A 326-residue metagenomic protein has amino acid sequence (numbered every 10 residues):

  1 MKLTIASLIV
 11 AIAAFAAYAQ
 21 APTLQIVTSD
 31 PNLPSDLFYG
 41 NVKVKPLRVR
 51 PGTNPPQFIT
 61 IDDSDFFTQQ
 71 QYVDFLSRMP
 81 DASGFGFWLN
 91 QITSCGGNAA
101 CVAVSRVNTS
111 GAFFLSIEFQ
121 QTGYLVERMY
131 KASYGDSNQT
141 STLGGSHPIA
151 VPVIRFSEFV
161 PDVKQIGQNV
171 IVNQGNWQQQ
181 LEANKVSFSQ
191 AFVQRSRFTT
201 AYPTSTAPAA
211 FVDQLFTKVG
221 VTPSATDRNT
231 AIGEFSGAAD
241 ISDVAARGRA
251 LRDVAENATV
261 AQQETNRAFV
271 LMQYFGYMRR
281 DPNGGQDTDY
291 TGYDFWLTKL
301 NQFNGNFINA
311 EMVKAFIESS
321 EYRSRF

Functional and structural regions predicted by a protein language model:
M1-A21: Sec-dependent, cleavable N-terminal signal peptides
Y18-F326: Composition-driven recognition of low-complexity segments enriched in small/aliphatic/hydroxylated residues
